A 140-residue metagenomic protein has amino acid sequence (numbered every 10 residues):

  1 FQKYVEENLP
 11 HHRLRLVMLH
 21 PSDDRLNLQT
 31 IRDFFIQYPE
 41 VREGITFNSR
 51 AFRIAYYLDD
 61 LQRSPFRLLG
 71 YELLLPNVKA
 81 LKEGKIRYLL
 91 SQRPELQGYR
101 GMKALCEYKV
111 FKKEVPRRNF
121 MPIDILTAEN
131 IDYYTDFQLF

Functional and structural regions predicted by a protein language model:
Q2-R25: Short beta-strand elements in bilobed, periplasmic/extracellular small-molecule ligand-binding domains
K3, T30-D33, R53, R100 (+1 more regions): Alpha-helical elements of Rossmann-like donor-binding domains used by nucleotide-donor carbohydrate transfer enzymes
V5-N8, R93-F140: Hinge/cleft segment of the Venus flytrap/periplasmic-binding protein
L9-H11, R63, E83-G84, F120: Short, well-ordered coil/turn elements that cap or connect secondary structure elements
H12-L14, F66, R87: A structural micro-motif
H20-P76: Hydrophobic alpha-helical
L74-K82, I86: Flexible loop/hinge segments that line or gate small-molecule binding clefts
E83-E95: Short beta-strand elements at the ligand-binding edges of bilobed clamshell
